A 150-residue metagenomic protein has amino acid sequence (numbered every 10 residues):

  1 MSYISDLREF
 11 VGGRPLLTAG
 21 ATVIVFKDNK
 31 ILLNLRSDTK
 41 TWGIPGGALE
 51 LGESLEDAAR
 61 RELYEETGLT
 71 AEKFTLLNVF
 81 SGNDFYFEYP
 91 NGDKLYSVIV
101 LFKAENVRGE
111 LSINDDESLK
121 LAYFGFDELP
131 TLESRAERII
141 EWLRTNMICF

Functional and structural regions predicted by a protein language model:
M1-T22: Acidic, metal-coordinating catalytic segment for phosphate/diphosphate chemistry, firing primarily on the Nudix
G13-L17, P90-V98, D115: A generic structural micro-feature
A19-A21, N29, V98-V100, L119: Change "...and in nucleic-acid phosphodiester-cleaving endonucleases..." to "...and in nucleic-acid processing enzymes
V25, L101-E105, Y123: Short, well-ordered beta-strand micro-motif
F26-E66: Conserved Nudix-box catalytic region and its N-terminal flanking loop in Nudix hydrolases and closely related
K40-W42, E110-F150: Nudix hydrolase/Nudix homology domain
T70-F80: A short coil-to-beta-strand element that immediately follows conserved catalytic motifs
F80-E110: Active-site-adjacent beta-strand/loop module that shapes the phosphate/pyrophosphate-binding cleft
